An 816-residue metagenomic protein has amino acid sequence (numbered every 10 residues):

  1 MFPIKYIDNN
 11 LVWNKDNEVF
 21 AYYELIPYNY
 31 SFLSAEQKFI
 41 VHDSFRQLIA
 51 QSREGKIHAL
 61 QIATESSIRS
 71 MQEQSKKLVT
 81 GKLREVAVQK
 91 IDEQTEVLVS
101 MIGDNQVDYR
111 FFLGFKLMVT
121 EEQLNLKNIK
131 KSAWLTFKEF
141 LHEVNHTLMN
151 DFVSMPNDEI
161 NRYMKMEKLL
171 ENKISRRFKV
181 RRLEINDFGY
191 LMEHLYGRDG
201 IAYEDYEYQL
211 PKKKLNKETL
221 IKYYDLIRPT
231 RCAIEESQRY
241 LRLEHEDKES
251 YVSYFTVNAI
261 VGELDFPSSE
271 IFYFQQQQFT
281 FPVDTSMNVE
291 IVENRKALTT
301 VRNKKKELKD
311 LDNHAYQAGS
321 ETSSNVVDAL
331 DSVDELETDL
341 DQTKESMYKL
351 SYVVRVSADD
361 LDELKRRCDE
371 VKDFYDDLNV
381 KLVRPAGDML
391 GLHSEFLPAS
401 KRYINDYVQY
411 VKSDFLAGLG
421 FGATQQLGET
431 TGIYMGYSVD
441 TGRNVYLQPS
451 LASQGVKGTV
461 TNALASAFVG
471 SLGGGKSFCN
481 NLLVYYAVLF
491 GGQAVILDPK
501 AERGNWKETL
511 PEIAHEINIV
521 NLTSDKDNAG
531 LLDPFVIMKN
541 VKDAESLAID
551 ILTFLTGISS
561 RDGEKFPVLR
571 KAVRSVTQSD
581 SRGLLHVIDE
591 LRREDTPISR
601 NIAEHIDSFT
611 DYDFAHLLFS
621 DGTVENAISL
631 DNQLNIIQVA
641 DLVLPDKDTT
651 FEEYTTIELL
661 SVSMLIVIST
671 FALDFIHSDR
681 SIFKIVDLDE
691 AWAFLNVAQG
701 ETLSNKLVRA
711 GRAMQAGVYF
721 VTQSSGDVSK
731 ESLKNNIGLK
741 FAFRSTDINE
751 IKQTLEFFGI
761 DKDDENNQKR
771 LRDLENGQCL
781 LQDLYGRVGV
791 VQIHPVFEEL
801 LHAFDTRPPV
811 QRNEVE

Functional and structural regions predicted by a protein language model:
M1-Y410, F421: Extended, folded cores of ATP/NTP-driven motor/assembly subunits in large transport and secretion machines
W13, A35, S44-I49, I433-N521: Glycine-rich phosphate-binding loop of nucleotide-binding enzymes
A35-R53, Q276-F279, V292-T299, V380-K381 (+5 more regions): P-loop NTPase motor domains
R53-K56, Y109, F490-G492, I517 (+3 more regions): Short glycine-/polar-rich loops that comprise or flank the Walker A/P-loop and associated switch/sensor motifs
L60-S75, G81-K82, D92, I102 (+1 more regions): Switch/coupling segment of Walker-type NTPase motor domains
S100-M101, N540-H586, S729-E816: P-loop NTPase motor core of the ASCE superfamily
N125, V439-V445, S450-A452, K457-G470 (+3 more regions): Charge-patterned, long linear interaction tracts outside catalytic cores
D312-H314, S450-V484, L497-G504, L522-D525 (+2 more regions): Conserved P-loop NTPase motor cores
